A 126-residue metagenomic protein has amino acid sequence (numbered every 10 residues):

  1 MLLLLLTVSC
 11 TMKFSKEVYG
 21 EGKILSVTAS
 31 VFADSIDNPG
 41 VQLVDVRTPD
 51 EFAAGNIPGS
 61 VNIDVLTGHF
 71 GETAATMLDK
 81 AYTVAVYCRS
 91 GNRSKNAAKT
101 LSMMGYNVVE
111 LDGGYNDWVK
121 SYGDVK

Functional and structural regions predicted by a protein language model:
M1-V8: Sec-dependent bacterial lipoprotein signal peptides
S9-S35, V41, D50-T83, N92-K126: Rhodanese-like catalytic fold shared by cysteine-dependent sulfurtransferases and DSP/PTP-type phosphatases
L43-D45: Structural scaffold elements adjacent to functional motifs in cytosolic proteins
Y87: Short, surface-exposed ligand- or partner-binding patches at beta-edge/loop junctions that are enriched in aromatics
